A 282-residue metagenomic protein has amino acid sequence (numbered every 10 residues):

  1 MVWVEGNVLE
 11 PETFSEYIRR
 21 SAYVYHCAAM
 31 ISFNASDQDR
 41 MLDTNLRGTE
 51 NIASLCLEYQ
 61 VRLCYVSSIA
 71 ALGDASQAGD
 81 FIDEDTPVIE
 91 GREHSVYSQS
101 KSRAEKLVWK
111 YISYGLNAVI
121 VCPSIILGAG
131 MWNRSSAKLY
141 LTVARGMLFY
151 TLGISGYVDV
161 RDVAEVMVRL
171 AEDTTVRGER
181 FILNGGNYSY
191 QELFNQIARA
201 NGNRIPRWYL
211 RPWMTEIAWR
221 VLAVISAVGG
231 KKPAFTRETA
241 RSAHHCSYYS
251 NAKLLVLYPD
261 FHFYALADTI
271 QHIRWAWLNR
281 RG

Functional and structural regions predicted by a protein language model:
M1-R47, L55: NAD(P)H-binding glycine-rich loop region in Rossmannoid oxidoreductase-like domains and their noncatalytic homologs
E10, G48-N51, R62, R103-A104 (+1 more regions): Conserved cofactor-binding/catalytic machinery of classical short-chain dehydrogenase/reductase
V24-Y25, C64, V121, L183: Hydrophobic structural elements of the Rossmann-like NAD(P)H-binding subdomain that define the short-chain
R47-V96: Conserved Rossmann-fold NAD(P)-dependent oxidoreductase catalytic core, especially the SDR/UDP-sugar
R92-I120: Active-site Tyr-X1-5-Lys
R103, R134-S135, T151-E172, G178-E179: Substrate-positioning beta->alpha
I112-I120, S124-Y157: NAD(P)-dependent short-chain dehydrogenase/reductase
R169-A234, N251, V256, L266 (+1 more regions): Mid/C-terminal beta-alpha module of Rossmann-like enzyme folds, strongest in SDR-family dehydrogenases/epimerases
